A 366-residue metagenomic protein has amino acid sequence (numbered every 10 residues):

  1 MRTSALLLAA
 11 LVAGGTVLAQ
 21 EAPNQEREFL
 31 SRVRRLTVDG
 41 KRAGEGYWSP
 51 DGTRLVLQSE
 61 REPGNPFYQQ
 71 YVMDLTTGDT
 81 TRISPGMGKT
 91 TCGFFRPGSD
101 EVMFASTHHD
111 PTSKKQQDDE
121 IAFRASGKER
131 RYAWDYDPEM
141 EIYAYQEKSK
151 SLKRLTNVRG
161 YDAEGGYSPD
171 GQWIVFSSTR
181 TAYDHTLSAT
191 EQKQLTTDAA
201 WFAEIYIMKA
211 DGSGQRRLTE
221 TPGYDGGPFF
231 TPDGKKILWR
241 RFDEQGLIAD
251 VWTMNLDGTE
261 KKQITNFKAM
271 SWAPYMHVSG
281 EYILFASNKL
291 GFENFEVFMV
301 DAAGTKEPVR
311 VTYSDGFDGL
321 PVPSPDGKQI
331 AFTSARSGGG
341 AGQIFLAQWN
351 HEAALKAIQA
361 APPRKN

Functional and structural regions predicted by a protein language model:
N24-K41, M73-K89, Y145-G160, M208-Y224 (+3 more regions): Multi-bladed beta-propeller domains
V33-P66: Beta-strand-rich domains and repeat architectures in extracellular enzymes and scaffolds, especially beta-propellers
P50-D51, P97-G98, P169-D170, P232-D233 (+2 more regions): Residue-level detector of Asp-centered blade-edge/turn motifs that repeat once per structural unit in beta-propeller
R54-S59, E101-S106, W173-S177, K236-R240 (+2 more regions): Residue position within the beta-strands of beta-propeller blades
G64, A105-D137, S177-A200, F242 (+3 more regions): Short, conserved, GDST-rich strand-edge loop motifs in beta-rich repeat architectures
F67-Q69, E139-E141, A200-E204, I248-D250 (+2 more regions): A detector of repeated loop/turn-to-beta-strand junctions in beta-rich toroidal repeat architectures
F67-S106: Blade-loop segments of beta-propeller domains
